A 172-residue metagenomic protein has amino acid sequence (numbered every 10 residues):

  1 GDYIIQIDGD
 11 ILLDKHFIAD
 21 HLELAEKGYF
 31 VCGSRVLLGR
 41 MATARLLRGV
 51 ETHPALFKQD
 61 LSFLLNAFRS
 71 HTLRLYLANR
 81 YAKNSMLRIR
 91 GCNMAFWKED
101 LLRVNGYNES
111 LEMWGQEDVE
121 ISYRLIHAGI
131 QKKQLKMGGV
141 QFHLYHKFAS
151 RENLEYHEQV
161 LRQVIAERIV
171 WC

Functional and structural regions predicted by a protein language model:
I4: Short aromatic/hydrophobic "clamp" motif used to bind/position activated sugar donors
I7: Catalytic metal- and UDP-sugar-binding loop of GT-A-like glycosyltransferases, i.e., residues flanking the conserved
D10-L12: Acidic metal-phosphate-binding loop of nucleotide-sugar-dependent transferases
H16-T52, L56: Conserved donor NDP-sugar-binding/catalytic core segment of glycosyltransferases
E51-M86: Short, flexible, basic/aromatic active-site loop/helix in glycosyltransferases
R88-I89, N93-N105, E112-Q131: A short, conserved alpha-helix in the catalytic core of glycosyltransferases
C92, H127, Q131, N153-C172: Terminal low-complexity segments of carbohydrate-biosynthetic enzymes
L135-E152: Active-site donor/metal-binding and catalytic loop motifs of nucleotide-sugar-dependent glycosylation enzymes
